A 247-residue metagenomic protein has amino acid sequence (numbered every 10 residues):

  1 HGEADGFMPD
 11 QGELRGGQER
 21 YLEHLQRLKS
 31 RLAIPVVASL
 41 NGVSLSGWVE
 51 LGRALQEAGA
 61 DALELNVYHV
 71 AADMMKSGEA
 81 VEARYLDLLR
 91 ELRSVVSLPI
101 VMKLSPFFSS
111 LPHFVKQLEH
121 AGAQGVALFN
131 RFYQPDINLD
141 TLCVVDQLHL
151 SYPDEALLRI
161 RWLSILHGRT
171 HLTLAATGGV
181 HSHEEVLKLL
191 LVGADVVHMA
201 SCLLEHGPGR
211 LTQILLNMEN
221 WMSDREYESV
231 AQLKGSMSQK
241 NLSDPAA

Functional and structural regions predicted by a protein language model:
H1-A4, A156, S164, L216-A247: Extended, intrinsically disordered, low-complexity segments
H1-E3, E19-Q26, S30-V37, N41-A176 (+2 more regions): Alpha/beta enzyme core
H1-G16: Glycine-rich nucleotide/cofactor/substrate-binding loop typically near the N-terminus or early in the first domain
G6, D10, E23, S30 (+6 more regions): Charged/polar, solvent-exposed surface patches and flexible loops
L14, G179, S223-E226: A structural signal for short, well-ordered beta-strand elements
S182-H183, L204, V230, Q239: Short, electropositive, low-hydrophobicity segments enriched in small/polar residues
L187-E219: A compact, surface-exposed functional segment
